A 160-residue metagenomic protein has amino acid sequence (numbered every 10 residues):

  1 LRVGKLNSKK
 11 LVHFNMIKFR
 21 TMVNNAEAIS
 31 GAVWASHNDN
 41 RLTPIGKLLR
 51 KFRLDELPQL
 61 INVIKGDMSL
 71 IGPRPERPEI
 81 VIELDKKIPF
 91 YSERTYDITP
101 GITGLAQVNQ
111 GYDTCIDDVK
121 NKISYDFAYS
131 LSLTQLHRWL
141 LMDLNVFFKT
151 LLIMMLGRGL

Functional and structural regions predicted by a protein language model:
L1-L160: Conserved small/aromatic sequence motifs within transmembrane helices
